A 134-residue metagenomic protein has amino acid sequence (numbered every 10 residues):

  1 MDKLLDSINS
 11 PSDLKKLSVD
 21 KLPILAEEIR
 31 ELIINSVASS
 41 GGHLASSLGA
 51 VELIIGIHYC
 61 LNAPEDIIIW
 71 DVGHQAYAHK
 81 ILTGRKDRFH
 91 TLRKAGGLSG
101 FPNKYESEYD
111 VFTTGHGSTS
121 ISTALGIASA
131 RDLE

Functional and structural regions predicted by a protein language model:
M1-S36: Cofactor-/ligand-binding subdomain signature composed of acidic, glycine-rich, tryptophan-containing flexible loops
S10-L14, I34-G42, E106-T113: Glycine- and acidic
H43-E134: Cofactor-binding active-site loop characterized by glycine-rich and histidine/acidic residues
